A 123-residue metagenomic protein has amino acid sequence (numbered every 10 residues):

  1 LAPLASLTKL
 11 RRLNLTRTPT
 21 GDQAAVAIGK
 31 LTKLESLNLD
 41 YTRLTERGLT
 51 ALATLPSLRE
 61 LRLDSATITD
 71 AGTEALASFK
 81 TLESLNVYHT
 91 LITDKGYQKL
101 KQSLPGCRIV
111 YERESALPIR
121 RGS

Functional and structural regions predicted by a protein language model:
L1-K99, S103-G122: Concave beta-strand-loop units of leucine-rich repeat
